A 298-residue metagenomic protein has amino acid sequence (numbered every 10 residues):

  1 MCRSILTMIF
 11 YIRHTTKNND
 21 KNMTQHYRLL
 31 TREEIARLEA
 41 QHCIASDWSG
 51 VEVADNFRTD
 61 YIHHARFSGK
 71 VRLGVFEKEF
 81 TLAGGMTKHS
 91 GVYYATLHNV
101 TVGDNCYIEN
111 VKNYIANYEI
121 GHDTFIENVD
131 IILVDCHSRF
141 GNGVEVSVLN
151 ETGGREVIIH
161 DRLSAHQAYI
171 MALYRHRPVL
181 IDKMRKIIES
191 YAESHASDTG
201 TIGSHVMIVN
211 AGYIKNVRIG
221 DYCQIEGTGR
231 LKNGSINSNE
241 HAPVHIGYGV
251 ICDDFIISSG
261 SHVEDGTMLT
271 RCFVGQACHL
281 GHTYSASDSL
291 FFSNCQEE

Functional and structural regions predicted by a protein language model:
I5-I12: Short hydrophobic transmembrane-like helices used for membrane targeting/insertion
Y11, N19-E298: Domain-scale signature associated with acetyltransferase and cell-envelope carbohydrate enzymes
